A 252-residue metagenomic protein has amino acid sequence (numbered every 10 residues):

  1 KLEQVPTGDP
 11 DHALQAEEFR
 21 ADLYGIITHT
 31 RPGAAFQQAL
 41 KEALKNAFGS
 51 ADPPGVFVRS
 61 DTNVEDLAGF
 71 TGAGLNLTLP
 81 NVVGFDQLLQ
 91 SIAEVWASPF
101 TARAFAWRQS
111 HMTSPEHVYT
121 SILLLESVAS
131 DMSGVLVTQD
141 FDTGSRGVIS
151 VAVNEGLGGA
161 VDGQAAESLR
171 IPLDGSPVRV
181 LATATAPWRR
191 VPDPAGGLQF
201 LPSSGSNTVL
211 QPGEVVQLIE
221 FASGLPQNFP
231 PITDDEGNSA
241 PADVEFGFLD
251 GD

Functional and structural regions predicted by a protein language model:
K1-L123, V209-L210, P226-T233, P241-D243 (+1 more regions): N-terminal beta-alpha lobe that positions the nucleotide/phosphoryl donor in ATP/NTP-coupled carboxylate activation
V64-L67, D131-M132, L157-G159, L249-G251: Flexible loop/turn segments at secondary-structure boundaries
A73-A106, A129-G196: Extended active-site and interfacial segments that coordinate phosphate-rich ligands in large catalytic machineries
E116, A129-D131, N238: Short, glycine/acidic-rich beta->alpha junctions
E126: Noncatalytic nucleic-acid binding interfaces
A152-D250: Conserved catalytic alpha/beta cores of large enzymes that bind or transform nucleotide phosphates and polynucleotides
